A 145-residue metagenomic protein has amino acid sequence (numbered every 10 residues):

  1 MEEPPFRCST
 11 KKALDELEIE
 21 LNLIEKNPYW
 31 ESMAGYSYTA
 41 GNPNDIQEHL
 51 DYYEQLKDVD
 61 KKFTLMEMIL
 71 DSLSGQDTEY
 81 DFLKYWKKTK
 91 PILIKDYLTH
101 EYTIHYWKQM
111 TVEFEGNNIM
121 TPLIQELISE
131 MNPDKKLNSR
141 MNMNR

Functional and structural regions predicted by a protein language model:
M1-N27: Long, acidic, intrinsically disordered low-complexity segments
M1-S9, P122-R145: Terminal, non-catalytic domain-edge segments
T10, E31, T39, K84-W86 (+1 more regions): Elongated alpha-helical scaffolds that mediate protein-protein interactions in large eukaryotic proteins, primarily
E18, N22-S37, L73-D77, I104-K108: Boundary/linker elements of alpha-helical solenoid repeat scaffolds
T39-I46: Helix-turn-helix repeat elements of alpha-solenoid scaffolds
I46-L137: Extended alpha-helical scaffolding segments
